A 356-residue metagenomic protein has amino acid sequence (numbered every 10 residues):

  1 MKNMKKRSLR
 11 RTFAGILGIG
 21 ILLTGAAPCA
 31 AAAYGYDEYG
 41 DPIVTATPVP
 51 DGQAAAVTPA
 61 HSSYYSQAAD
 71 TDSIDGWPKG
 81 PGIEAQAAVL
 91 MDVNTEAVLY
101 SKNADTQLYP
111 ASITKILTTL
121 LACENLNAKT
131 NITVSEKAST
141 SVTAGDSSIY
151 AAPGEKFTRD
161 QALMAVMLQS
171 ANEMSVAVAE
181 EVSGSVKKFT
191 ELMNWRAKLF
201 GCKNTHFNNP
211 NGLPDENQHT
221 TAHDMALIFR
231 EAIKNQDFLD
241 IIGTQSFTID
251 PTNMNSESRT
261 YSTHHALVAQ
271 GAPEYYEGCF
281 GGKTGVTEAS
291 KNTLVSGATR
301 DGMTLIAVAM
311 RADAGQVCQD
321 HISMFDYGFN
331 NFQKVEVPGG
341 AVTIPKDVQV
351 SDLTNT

Functional and structural regions predicted by a protein language model:
M1-S8: N-terminal secretory signal peptides that target proteins for export/translocation
S8-A31: Sec-dependent N-terminal signal peptides of Gram-positive bacterial secreted proteins and lipoproteins
R11, L23, V44-A46, N355: Intrinsically disordered/low-complexity terminal segments and short unstructured peptides
L22-A26, N127, M324, F332: Hydrophobic alpha-helical membrane context
C29-H223, L227-Q236, I241, R300: Active-site-adjacent loops and short helices of periplasmic peptidoglycan-processing enzymes
C202-K203, P214-T356: Domain-terminus/edge residues, biased toward the C-terminal soluble/receptor-binding domains of extracytoplasmic
